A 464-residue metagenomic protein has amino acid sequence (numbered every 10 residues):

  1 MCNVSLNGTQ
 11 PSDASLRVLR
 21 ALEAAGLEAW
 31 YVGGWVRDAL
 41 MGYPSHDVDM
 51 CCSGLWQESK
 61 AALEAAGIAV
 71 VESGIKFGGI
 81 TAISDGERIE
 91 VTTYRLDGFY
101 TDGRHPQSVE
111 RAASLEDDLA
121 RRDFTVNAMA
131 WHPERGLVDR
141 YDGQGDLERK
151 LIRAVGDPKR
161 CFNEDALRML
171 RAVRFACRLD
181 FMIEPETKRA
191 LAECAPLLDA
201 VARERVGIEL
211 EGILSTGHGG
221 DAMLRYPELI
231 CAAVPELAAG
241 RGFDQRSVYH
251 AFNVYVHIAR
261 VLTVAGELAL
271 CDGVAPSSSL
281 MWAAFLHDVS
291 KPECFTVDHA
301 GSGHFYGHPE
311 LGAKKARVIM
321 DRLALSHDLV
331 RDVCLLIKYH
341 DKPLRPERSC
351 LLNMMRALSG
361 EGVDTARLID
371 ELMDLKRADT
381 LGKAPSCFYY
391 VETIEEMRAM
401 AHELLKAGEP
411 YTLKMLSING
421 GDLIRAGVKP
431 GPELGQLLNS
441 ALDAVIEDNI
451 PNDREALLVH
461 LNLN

Functional and structural regions predicted by a protein language model:
M1-N464: Catalytic cores of the polymerase beta-like nucleotidyltransferase superfamily and closely associated nucleotide
